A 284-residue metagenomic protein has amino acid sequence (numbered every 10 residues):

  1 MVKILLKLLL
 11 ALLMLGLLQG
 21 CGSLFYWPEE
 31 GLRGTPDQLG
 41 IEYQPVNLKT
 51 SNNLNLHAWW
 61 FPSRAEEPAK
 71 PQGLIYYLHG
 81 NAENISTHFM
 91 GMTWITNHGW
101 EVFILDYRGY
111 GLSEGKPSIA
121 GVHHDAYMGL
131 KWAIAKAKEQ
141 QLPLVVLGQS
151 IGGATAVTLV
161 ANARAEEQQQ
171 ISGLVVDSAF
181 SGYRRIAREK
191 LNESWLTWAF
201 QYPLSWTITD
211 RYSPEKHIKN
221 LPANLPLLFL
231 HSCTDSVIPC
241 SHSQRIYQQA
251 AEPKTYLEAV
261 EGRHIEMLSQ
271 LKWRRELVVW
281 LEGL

Functional and structural regions predicted by a protein language model:
G16-K49, L56-W59, S63: An N-terminal hydrophobic leader/cap segment in hydrolases
S51-A133, L142, A154: Membrane-embedded segments
E139-S150: Alpha/beta-hydrolase fold nucleophile elbow
V146-G148, D177, L230: Short beta-strand immediately N-terminal to the catalytic nucleophile in serine-hydrolase-like folds
G148-T158: Glycine-rich nucleophile elbow surrounding the catalytic serine of serine-hydrolase chemistry
T158-H217, E266, L271: Hydrolase active-site cap/lid region
L221-A223, L228-D235: Short beta-strand/loop motif that positions the catalytic acidic residue of the alpha/beta-hydrolase fold
S241-L284: C-terminal catalytic histidine-bearing segment of alpha/beta-hydrolase fold enzymes
